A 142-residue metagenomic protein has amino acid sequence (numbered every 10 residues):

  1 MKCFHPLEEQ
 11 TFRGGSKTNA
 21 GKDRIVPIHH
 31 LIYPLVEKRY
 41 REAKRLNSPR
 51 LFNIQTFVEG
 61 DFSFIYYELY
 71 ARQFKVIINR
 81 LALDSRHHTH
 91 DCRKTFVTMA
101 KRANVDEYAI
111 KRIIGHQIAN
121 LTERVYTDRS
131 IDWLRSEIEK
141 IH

Functional and structural regions predicted by a protein language model:
M1-K38: Conserved tyrosine-mediated DNA breakage-rejoining catalytic core shared by Y-recombinases
C3-H5, D84-S85, V105-R124: Short, polar N-cap/turn motifs at the start of nucleic acid-interacting alpha helices
K17, I114-K140: Catalytic-site neighborhood detector that most strongly recognizes the C-terminal catalytic loop/helix of tyrosine
I28, F74, V97-A100, I110 (+1 more regions): Hydrophobic, well-ordered secondary-structure elements that form the walls of internal hydrophobic environments
H29-D84: Active-site/catalytic core of tyrosine-dependent DNA strand-transfer enzymes
R39, Q73, I77, I113 (+2 more regions): Residues in the recognition helix of alpha-helical DNA-binding motifs
Y40-K44, N79-A82, K101-R102, G115-I118 (+1 more regions): Hydrophobic alpha-helix feature that most strongly marks membrane-spanning transmembrane helices and their immediate
Y67, D84-A103: Short basic/aromatic active-site micro-motif
